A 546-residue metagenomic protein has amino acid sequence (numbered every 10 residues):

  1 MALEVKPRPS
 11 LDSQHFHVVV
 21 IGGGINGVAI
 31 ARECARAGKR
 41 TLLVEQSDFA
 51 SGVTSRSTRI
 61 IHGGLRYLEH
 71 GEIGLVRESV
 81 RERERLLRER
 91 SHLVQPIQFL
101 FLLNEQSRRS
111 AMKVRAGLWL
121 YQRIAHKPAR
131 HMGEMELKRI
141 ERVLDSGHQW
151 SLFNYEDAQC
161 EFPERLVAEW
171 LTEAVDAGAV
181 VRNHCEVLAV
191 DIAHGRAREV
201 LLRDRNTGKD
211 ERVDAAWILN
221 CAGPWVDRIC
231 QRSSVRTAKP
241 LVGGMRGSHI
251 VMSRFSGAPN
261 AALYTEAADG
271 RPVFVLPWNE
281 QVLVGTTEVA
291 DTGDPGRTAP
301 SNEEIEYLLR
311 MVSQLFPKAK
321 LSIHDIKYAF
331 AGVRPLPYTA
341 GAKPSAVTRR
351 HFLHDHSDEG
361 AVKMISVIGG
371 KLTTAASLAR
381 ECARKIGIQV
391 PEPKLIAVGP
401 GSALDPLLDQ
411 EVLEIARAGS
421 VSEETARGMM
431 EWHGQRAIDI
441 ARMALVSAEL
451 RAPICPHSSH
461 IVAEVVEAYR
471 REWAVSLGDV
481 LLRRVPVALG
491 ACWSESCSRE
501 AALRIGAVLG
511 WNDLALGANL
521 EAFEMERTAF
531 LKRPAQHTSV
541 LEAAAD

Functional and structural regions predicted by a protein language model:
M1-V18, E33-R36: Extreme N-terminal leader/targeting segments of oxidoreductases
Q14-F16, T207-W217: Core beta-strand elements of the Rossmann-like FAD/NAD(P) dinucleotide-binding domain in flavoenzyme oxidoreductases
G22-G24, Q46: Glycine-rich Rossmann-fold phosphate-binding loop(s) that bind the pyrophosphate of adenine dinucleotide cofactors
A35-S55: Glycine-rich FAD pyrophosphate-binding loop
R59-E141: Dinucleotide-binding Rossmann-like beta1-alpha1 core, especially the glycine-rich loop that anchors the ADP
L103-R182, V190-R196, N279, K318 (+2 more regions): Flavin (FAD/FMN) cofactor-binding and adjacent substrate-gating region of FAD-dependent oxidoreductase domains
P163-E169, E173, S234-L283, A290-G428 (+6 more regions): C-terminal catalytic lobe of FAD-dependent flavoproteins
N220-V235: Flavin (primarily FAD) binding-site architecture
